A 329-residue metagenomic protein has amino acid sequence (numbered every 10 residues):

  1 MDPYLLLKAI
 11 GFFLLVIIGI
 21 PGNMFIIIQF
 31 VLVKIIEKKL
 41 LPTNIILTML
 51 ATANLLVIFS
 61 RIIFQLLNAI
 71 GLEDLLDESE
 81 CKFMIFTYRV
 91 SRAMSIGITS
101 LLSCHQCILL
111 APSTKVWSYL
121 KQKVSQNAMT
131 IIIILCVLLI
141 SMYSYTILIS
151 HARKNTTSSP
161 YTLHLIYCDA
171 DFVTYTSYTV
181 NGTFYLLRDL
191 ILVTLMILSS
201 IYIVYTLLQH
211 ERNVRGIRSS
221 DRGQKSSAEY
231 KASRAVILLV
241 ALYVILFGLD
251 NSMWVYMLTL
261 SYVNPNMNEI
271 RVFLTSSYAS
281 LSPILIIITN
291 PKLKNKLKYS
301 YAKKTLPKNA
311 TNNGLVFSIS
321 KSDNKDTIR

Functional and structural regions predicted by a protein language model:
M1-R329: Transmembrane helical core of 7TM receptor-like proteins
